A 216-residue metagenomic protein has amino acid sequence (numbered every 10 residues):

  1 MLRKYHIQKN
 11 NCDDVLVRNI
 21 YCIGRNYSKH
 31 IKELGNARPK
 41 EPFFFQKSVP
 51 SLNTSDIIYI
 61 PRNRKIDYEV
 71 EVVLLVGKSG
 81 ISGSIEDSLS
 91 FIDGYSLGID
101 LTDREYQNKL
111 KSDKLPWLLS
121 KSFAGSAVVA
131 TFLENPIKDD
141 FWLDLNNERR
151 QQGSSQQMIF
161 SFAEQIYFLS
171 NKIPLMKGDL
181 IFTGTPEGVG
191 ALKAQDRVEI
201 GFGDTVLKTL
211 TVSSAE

Functional and structural regions predicted by a protein language model:
M1-M176, L180, G188-E216: Catalytic-core "active-site belt" of small-molecule-metabolizing enzymes, emphasizing His/Asp/Glu-rich regions
